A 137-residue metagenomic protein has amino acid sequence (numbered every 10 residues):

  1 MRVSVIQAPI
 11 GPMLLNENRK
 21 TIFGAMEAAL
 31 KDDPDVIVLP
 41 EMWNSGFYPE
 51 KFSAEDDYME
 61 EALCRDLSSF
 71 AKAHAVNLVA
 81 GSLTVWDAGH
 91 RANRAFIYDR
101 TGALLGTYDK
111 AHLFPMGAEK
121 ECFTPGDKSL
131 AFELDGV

Functional and structural regions predicted by a protein language model:
M1-L14, R94, T107, G136-V137: Active-site-proximal beta-strand elements of phosphoester/diester hydrolases
A8, L83, L113: Residues that form or immediately flank small-molecule/cofactor binding pockets and catalytic motifs
I10, W43, H112: Short, glycine/serine-rich, charged loops/turns that create anion-binding and catalytic segments at active sites
M13, F47, L113-M116: Conserved protein kinase catalytic core
L14-N18, K120: Short, solvent-exposed loop/turn segments at secondary-structure boundaries
L15, F23-R100, T107: Cys-nucleophile CN-hydrolase/nitrilase-fold catalytic domain and related Cys-dependent amidase chemistry that acts on
W86-V137: Active-site catalytic loop in hydrolytic enzyme cores
